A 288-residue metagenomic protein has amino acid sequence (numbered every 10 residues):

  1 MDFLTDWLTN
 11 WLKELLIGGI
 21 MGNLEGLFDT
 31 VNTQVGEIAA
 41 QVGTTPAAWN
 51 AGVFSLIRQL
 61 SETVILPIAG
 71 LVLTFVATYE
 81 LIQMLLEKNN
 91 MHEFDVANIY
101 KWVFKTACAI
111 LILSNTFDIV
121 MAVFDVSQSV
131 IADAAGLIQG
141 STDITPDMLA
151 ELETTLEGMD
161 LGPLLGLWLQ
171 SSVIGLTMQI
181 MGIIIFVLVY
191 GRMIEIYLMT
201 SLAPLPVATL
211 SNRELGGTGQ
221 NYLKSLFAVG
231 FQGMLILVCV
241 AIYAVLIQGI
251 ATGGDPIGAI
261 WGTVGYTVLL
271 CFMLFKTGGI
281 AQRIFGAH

Functional and structural regions predicted by a protein language model:
M1-V72, K88-A97, A107-T177, G216-N221 (+2 more regions): Gly/Ser-rich, low-complexity
P67, L71, F75, Y79 (+5 more regions): Hydrophobic alpha-helical transmembrane segments in multi-pass membrane proteins
L81-F94, G182-F186, E214-L215: Membrane-water interface regions at transmembrane-helix termini and the short interhelical loops of multi-pass membrane
W102-K105: Elongated alpha-helical scaffolds
L165-L215, M234, V238-V245: Hydrophobic alpha-helical transmembrane segments of integral membrane proteins
V187-G191, Q220-V229: Hydrophobic alpha-helical bundle architecture
